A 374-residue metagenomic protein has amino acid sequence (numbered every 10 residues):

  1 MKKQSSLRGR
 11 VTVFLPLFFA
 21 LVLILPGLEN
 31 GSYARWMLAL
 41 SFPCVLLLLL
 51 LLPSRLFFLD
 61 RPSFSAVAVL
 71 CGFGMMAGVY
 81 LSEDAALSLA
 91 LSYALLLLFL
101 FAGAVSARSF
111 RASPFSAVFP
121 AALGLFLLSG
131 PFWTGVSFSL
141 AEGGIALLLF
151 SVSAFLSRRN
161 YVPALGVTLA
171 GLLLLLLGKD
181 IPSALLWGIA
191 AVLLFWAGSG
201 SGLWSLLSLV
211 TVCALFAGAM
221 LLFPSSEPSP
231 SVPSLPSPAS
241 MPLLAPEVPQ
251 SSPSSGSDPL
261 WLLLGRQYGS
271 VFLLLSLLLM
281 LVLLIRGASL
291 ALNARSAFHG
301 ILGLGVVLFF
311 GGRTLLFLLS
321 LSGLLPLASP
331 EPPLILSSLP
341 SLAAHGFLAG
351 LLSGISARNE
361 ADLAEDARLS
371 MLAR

Functional and structural regions predicted by a protein language model:
M1-S5, A20-P26, F317-R374: A juxtamembrane structural motif centered on a specific transmembrane helix
K2-L7, L21-L40, R55-A66, F73-L95 (+2 more regions): Interfacial transmembrane-helix termini
V22, A39-L52, V69-A77, S92-S106 (+2 more regions): Central hydrophobic cores of alpha-helical transmembrane segments in multi-pass inner-membrane proteins across all
S41-V45, L91-L98, G265-G287: Hydrophobic alpha-helical transmembrane segments
L59-V67, D84-S92, A102-F126, Y161-G166 (+1 more regions): Interfacial loop-to-transmembrane-helix boundary motif in multi-pass membrane proteins
G135, V192, W196-A197, G202-L277 (+1 more regions): Hydrophobic, glycine- and aromatic-enriched re-entrant/interface helices and adjoining loop segments
F155-L222: Hydrophobic alpha-helical segments of polytopic membrane proteins
A291-S329, I335: Loop-to-helix entry and N-terminal half of a specific, functionally important transmembrane alpha helix in multi-pass
